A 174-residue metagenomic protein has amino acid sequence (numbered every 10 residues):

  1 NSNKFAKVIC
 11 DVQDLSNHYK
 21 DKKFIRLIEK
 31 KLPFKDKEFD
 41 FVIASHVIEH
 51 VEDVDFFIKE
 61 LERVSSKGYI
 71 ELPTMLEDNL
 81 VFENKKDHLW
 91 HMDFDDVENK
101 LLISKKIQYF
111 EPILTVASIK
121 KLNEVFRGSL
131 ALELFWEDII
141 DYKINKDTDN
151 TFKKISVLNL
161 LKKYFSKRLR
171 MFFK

Functional and structural regions predicted by a protein language model:
N1-L15: SAM cofactor-binding core of SAM-dependent methyltransferases, primarily the Rossmann-like beta-alpha-beta module
K4-A6, F39, V64-S65: Short, well-ordered alpha-helix to beta-strand connector turns
H18, F24-R26, K31, D55-K174: S-adenosyl-L-methionine-dependent methyltransferase catalytic module, highlighting the catalytic core
F34-K37: Glycine-rich phosphate-binding loop signature in dinucleotide/nucleotide-binding domains
F39, D53-F56: Residue-level recognition of oxygen-bearing side chains
V42-I43: Hydrophobic beta-strand segment of the Class I
H46-H50: A short His-aromatic
